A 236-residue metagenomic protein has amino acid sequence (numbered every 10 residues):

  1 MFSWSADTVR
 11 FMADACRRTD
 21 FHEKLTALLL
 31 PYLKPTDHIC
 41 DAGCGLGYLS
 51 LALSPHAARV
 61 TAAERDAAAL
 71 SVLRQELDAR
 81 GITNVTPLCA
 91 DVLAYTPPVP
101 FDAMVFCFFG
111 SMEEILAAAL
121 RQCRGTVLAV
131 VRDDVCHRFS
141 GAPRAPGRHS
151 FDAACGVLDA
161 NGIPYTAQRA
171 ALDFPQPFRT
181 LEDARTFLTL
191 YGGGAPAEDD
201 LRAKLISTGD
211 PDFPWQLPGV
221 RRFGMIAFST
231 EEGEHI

Functional and structural regions predicted by a protein language model:
A6-D20: Class I SAM-dependent methyltransferase Rossmann-like catalytic core, especially the SAM/SAH-binding loop
T19-D37: Conserved alpha-helix/loop element of class I SAM-dependent methyltransferases that forms part of the SAM/SAH-binding
G43-G47: Class I SAM-dependent methyltransferase "Motif I" SAM/SAH-binding loop
Y48, P55-I82: Class I SAM-dependent methyltransferase SAM/SAH-binding core
G81-V92: Conserved SAM-binding strand-loop segment of SAM-dependent methyltransferases
G110-Q122: A short, conserved alpha-helix within the catalytic core of class I
R124-H137: Conserved beta-strand signature within the Rossmann-like core of class I S-adenosyl-L-methionine
R169-I236: Conserved Class I S-adenosyl-L-methionine
